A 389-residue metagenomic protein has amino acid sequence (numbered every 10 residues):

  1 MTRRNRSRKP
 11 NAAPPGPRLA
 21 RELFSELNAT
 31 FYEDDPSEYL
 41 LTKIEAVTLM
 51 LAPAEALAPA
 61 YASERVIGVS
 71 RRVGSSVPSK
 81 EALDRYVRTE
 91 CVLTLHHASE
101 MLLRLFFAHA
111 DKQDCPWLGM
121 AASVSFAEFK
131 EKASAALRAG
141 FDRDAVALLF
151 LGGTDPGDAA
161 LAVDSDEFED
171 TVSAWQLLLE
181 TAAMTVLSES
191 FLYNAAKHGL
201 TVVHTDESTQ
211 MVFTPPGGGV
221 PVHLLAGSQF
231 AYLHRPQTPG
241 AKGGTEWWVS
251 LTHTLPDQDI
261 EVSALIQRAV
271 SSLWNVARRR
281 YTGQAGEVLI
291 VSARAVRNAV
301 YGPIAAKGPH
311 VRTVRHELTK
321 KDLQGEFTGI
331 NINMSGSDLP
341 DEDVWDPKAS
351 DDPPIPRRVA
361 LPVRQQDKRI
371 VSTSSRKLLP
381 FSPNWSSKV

Functional and structural regions predicted by a protein language model:
T2-T89, L93, R143-V389: Acidic, Ser/Thr/Gly/Pro-rich intrinsically disordered interaction regions
P78-L148: Amphipathic alpha-helical interface elements
